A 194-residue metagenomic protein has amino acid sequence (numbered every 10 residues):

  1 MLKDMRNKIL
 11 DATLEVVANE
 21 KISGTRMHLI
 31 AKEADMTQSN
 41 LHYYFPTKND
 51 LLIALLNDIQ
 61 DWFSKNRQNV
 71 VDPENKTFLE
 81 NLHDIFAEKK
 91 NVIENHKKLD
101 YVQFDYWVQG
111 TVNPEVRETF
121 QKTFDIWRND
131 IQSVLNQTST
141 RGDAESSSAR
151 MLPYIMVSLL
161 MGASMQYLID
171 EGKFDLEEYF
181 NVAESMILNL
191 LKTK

Functional and structural regions predicted by a protein language model:
M1-D4, K194: N-terminal intrinsically disordered/low-complexity leader segments
K8, A12, V16-D50, A54: Helix-turn-helix
K8, A12-N19, K65-N69, V102 (+2 more regions): Solvent-exposed, amphipathic alpha-helical segments
M27, N57-F63: Short, basic, alpha-helical segments at the C-terminal edge of helix-turn-helix-like DNA-binding modules
A54, N69-K97, S146-M156, E177-F180: Hydrophobic alpha-helical connector segments
Q68, N95-V102, P114-T140, M151-Y154 (+2 more regions): Amphipathic alpha-helical packing segments from all-alpha helical-bundle domains
A87-E94, Y101-V112: Helix-loop "lid/cap" segments that line or gate small-molecule binding pockets
N91-N95, Q109, S133, Q137 (+2 more regions): Amphipathic C-terminal alpha-helical segment
